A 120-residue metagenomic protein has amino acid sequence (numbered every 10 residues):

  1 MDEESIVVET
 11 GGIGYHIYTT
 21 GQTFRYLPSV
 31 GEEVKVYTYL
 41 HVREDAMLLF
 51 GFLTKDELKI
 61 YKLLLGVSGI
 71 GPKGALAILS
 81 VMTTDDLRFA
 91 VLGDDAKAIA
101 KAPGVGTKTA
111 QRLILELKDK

Functional and structural regions predicted by a protein language model:
M1-G66: A positional/architectural concept
T10, V91, P103: Short, flexible helix/strand-to-coil boundary loops that buttress conserved ligand/catalytic motifs in alpha/beta
M47-F52, P72-V91, R112-K120: Amphipathic, charged-and-aliphatic alpha-helical interface segments that function as noncatalytic docking
D94: Short, conserved phosphate-binding/catalytic loop or strand-edge motifs used in phosphoryl-/nucleotidyl-transfer
A100-P103, L113: Glycine- and Gly-Pro-enriched alpha-helical subdomains that act as flexible, kink-prone "lid/hinge" or packing modules
